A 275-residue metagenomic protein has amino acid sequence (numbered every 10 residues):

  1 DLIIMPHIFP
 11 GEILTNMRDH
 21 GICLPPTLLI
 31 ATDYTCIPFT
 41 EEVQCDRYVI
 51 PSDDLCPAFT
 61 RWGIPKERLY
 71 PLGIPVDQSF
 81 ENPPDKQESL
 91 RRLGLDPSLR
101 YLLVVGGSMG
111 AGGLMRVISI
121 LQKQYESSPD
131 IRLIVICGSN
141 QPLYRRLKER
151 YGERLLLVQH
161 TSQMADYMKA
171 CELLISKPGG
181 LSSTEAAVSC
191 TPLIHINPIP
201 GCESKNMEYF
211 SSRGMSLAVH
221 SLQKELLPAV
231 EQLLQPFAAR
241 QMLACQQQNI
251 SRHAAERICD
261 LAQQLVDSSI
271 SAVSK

Functional and structural regions predicted by a protein language model:
D1-G63, R68-P71, D77: Active-site and donor-binding regions of nucleotide-sugar-utilizing enzymes
D46-S108, N140: A nucleotide-sugar donor-handling region in carbohydrate enzymes
K86-E88, L95-A170: Donor-nucleotide binding loops and adjacent catalytic segments primarily of GT-B fold Leloir glycosyltransferases
K169-G179: Acidic donor-binding loop of glycosyltransferase active sites
C171-E172, C190-P192: A short alpha->beta transition loop at the rim of the catalytic pocket in nucleotide-sugar-dependent
S212-G214, S221-A238: C-terminal "capping" alpha-helix adjacent to the active site of nucleotide-linked donor transferases in cell-envelope
A238-R252: A short, well-ordered alpha-helix in the C-terminal region of glycosyltransferases
S251-K275: C-terminal alpha-helical cap of glycosyltransferases
